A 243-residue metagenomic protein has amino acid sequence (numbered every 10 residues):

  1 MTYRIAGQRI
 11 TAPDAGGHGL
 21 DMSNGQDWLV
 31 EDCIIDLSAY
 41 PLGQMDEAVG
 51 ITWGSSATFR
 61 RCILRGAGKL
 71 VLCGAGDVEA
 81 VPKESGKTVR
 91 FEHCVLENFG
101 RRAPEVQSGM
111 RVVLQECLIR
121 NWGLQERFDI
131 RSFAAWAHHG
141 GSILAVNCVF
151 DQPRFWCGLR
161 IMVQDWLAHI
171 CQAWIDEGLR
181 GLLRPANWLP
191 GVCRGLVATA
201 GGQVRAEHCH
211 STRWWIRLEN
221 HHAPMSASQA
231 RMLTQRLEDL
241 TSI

Functional and structural regions predicted by a protein language model:
M1-Y3, Q8, H18, Q26 (+9 more regions): The right-handed parallel beta-helix/beta-solenoid scaffold, focusing on the short coil/turn and N-cap positions
Y3-G7, W28-D32, A57-R60, V89-E92 (+10 more regions): All-beta strand scaffolds that present successive hydrophobic residues in beta-strands
A6, T11-P13, S23, E31 (+16 more regions): Feature marks extracellular polysaccharide-active and adherence modules
P13-D21, P41-T52, G66-K83, N98-E105 (+3 more regions): Extracellular beta-strand/beta-solenoid scaffold signature
G19-D21, E97, E105, L144 (+2 more regions): Sequence-level preference for short, compositionally simple segments enriched in small aliphatic or small polar residues
W28, A57-C62, G68-L72, E79-V81 (+5 more regions): Extended, compositionally simple hydrophobic/Ser/Thr-rich segments that build repetitive fibrous architectures
D36-G43, W122: Short, charged helix-to-loop "capping" segments that act as catalytic/coupling loops
R111, L118-N121, Q125-R127, R131-D165 (+2 more regions): Surface-exposed substrate-engagement region within the catalytic domains of secreted or surface-exposed extracellular
